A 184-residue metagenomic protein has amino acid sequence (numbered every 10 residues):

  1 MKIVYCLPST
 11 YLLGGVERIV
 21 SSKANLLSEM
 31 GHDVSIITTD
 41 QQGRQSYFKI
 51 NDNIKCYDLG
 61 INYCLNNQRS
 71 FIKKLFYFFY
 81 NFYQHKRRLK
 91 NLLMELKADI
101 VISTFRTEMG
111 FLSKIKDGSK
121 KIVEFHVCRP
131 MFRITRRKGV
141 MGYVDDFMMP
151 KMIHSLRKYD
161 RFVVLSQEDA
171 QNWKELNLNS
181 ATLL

Functional and structural regions predicted by a protein language model:
M1-V4: Extreme N-terminal starter segment of soluble prokaryotic enzymes
C6-L13, L26-F76, D169: N-terminal strand-loop element at the rim of the active site of nucleotide-sugar-dependent glycosyltransferases
V16, T39, S103-F105, K158 (+1 more regions): Replace "coordinates the UDP/GDP/TDP-sugar" with "coordinates nucleotide-activated sugar donors
H85, S103-E108, F125: Short His-centered aromatic/hydrophobic patch
R87-M94, G142-F162: Membrane-proximal helix-turn-helix segments that form the acceptor-binding/catalytic region of lipid-linked
I100-I102, I115-I134: Active-site proximal beta-strand in glycosyltransferases
F111-L112, M149-T182: A short, active-site helix/loop in glycosyltransferases that binds the activated sugar's phosphate group
